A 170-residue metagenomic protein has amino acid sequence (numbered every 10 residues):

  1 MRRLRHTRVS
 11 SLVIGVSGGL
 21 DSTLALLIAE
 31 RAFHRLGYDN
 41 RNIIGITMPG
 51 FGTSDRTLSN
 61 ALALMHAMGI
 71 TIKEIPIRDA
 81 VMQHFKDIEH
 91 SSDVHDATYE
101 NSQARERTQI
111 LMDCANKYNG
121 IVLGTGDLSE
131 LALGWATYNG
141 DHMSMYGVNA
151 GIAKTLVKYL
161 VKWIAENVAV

Functional and structural regions predicted by a protein language model:
M1-L4, H84-E89, A132-T137: Active-site-adjacent bridging/hinge elements
M1-V13, R31-R41: RNA-binding accessory domains that recognize and position tRNA/RNA substrates
L4, S17-D21, A25, T53-T57 (+3 more regions): Catalytic cores of large soluble enzymes that bind and process phosphate-bearing ligands
S10-S22, R78-V81, D127-S129: A glycine-rich phosphate-binding loop feature that marks nucleotide/adenosyl-phosphate handling sites
I14, G45-T47, G124: Structural beta-sheet core signal
G18-A29, T57-S59, I88, T137-G140: Short glycine/threonine-rich loop-to-helix capping motif typified by GTGT followed within a few residues by an Asp-Pro
A32-R35, R41-N42, M68, S92-A169: Active-site adenylate/phosphate-handling loop in enzymes that bind or generate adenylated species
Y38, N42-T98, A104, E130: A conserved beta-strand->alpha-helix junction
